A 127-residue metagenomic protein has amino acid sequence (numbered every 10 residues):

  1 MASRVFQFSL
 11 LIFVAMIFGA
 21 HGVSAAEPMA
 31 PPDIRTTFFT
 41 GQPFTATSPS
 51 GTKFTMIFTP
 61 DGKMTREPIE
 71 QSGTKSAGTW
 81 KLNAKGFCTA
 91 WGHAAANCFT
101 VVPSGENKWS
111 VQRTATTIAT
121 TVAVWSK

Functional and structural regions predicted by a protein language model:
A2, Q7, G19-A77, K81-K127: Lipid interaction determinants
Q7-V14: Sec-dependent N-terminal signal peptides
